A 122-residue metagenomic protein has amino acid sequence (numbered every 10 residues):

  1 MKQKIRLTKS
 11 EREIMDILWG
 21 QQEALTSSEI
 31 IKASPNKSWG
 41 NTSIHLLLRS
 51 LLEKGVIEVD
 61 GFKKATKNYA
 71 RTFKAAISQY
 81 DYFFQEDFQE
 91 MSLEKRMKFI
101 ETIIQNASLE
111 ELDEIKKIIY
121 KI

Functional and structural regions predicted by a protein language model:
M1-I17, Q21, S78, Q89-M91 (+1 more regions): Short alpha-helical segments that sit at the start of domains
Q3-S10, F62-F84: Short, cationic-aromatic polyanion-contact patches
A24-S34: Short acidic, hydrophobic short linear motifs in intrinsically disordered regions
S38-E53: Short amphipathic alpha-helical interaction segments
L52-K64: A short, conserved structural fragment
Y82-I122: Amphipathic alpha-helical dimerization/coiled-coil segments that flank or bridge DNA-binding/regulatory modules
